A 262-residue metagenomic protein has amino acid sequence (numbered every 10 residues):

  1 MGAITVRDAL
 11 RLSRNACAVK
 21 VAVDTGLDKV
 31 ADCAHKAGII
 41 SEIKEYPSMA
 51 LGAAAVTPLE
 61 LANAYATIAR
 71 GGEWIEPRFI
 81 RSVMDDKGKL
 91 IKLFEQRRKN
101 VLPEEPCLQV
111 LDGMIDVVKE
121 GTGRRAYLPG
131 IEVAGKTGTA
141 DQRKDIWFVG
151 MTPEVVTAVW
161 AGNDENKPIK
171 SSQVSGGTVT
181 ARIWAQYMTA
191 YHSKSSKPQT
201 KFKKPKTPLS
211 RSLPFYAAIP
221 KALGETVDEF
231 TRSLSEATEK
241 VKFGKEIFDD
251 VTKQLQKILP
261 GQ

Functional and structural regions predicted by a protein language model:
M1-R70: Active-site-adjacent helix/loop patches that line small-molecule binding or acyl-intermediate pockets
I4, A16, D28-K29, E104-L108 (+2 more regions): Generic alpha-helical secondary structure signal
D8-L12, A55-R211: A penicillin-recognizing enzyme superfamily signal
V21, C33, G113, Y187 (+2 more regions): Residues that form generic nucleotide/phosphate-binding pockets
P208, P214, K221, E225 (+2 more regions): Coil-to-alpha-helix initiation sites in intrinsically disordered, low-complexity, charged segments
A218, A222, T226-E229, S233 (+3 more regions): Charge-rich, solvent-exposed alpha-helical interaction surfaces
A237-Q262: Long, low-complexity, intrinsically disordered segments
